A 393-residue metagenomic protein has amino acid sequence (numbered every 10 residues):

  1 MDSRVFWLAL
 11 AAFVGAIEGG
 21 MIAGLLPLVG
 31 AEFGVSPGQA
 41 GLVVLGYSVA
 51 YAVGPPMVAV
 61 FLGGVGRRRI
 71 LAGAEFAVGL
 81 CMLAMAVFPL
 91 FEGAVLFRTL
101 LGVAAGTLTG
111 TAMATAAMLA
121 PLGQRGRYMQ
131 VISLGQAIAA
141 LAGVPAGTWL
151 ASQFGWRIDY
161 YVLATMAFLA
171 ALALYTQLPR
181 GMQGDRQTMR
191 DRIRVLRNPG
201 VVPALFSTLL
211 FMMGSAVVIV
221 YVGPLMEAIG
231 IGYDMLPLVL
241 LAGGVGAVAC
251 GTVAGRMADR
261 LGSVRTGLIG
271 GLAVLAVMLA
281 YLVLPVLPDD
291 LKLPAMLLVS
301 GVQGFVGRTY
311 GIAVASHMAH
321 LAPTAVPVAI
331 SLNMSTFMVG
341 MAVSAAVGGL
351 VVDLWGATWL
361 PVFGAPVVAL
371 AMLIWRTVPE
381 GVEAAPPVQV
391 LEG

Functional and structural regions predicted by a protein language model:
G34, G66, V87-G93, L284-P285: Helix-breaking motifs and short loop linkers at transmembrane-helix boundaries and internal kinks in secondary membrane
V53-P89: Conserved MFS/SLC helix-loop-helix module at the cytosolic interface between two early adjacent transmembrane helices
G54-R67, C250-S263, V352: Helix-to-loop junctions at the C-terminal end of transmembrane segments in multipass secondary transporters
I70-L83, A164, T266-A280, A365: Structural signature of the two symmetry-related core transmembrane helices
C81, E92-L101, P294-V302: Paired small-residue
G93, L122-T176: Helix-loop-helix hairpin linking two adjacent transmembrane segments in secondary transporters
F97-Q136: Cytoplasmic helix-loop-helix junction between adjacent transmembrane helices in 12-TM secondary transporters
R265-A313: C-terminal transmembrane helical hairpin of 12-TM major facilitator-type secondary transporters
